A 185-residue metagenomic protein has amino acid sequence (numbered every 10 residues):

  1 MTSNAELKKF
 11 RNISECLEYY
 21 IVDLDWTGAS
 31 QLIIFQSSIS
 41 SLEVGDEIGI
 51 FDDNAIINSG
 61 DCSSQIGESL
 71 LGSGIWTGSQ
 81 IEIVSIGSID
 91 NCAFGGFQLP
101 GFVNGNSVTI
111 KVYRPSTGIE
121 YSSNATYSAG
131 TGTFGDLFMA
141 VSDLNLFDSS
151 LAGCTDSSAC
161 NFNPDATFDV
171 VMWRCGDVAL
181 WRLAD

Functional and structural regions predicted by a protein language model:
M1-D185: Primarily marks secretory-pathway-exposed extracellular/lumenal segments that are disulfide- and glycosylation-prone
